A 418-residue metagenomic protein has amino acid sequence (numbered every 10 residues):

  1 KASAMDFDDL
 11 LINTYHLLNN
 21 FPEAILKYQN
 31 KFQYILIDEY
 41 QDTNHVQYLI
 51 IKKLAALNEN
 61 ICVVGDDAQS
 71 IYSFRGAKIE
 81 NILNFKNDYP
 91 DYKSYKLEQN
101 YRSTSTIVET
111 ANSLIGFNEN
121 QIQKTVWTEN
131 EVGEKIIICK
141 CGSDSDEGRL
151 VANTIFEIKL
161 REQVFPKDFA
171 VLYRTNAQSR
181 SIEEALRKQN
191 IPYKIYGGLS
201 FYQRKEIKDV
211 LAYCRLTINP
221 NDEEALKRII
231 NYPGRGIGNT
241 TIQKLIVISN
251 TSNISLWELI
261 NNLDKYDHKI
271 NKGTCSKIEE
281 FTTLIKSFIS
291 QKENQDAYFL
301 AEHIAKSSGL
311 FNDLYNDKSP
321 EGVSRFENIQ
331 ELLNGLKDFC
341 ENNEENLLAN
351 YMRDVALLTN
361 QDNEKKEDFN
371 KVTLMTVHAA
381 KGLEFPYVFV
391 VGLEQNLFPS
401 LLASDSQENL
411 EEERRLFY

Functional and structural regions predicted by a protein language model:
K1-N84, Q99-S103, I304: Conserved helicase NTPase motor core
N30, L49, E109, S113 (+5 more regions): Generic recognition of well-ordered alpha-helical segments within structured catalytic/regulatory domains
L57-N60, D66-A68, Y89-S94, V132-I136 (+5 more regions): Short glycine-/polar-rich loops that comprise or flank the Walker A/P-loop and associated switch/sensor motifs
G65-A68, R75-I79, Q99-Y101, A111-N112 (+4 more regions): A short beta-strand-to-loop transition that corresponds to the Sensor-1 phosphate-sensing loop of AAA+ P-loop ATPases
A68-R75, R102-S103, Y196-I218, I230: Short alpha-helix plus adjacent loop in nuclease-associated cores
S70-S73, S103-E109, G116-F117, Q123-K124 (+5 more regions): Switch/connector loops and helix/strand junctions flanking conserved nucleotide-binding motifs in nucleotide-processing
P90-K93, E98-P192, R215-N219, T251 (+2 more regions): Helicase P-loop NTPase motor core
S179-I191, R204, L211-Y418: Conserved helicase C-terminal RecA-like lobe
